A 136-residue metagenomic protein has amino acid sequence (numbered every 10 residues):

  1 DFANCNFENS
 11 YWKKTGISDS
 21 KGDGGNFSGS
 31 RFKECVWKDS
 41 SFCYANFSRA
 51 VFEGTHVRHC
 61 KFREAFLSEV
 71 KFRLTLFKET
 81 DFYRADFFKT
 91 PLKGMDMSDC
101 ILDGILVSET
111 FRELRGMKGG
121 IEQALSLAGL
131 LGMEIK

Functional and structural regions predicted by a protein language model:
D1-K136: Tandem repeat scaffolds
